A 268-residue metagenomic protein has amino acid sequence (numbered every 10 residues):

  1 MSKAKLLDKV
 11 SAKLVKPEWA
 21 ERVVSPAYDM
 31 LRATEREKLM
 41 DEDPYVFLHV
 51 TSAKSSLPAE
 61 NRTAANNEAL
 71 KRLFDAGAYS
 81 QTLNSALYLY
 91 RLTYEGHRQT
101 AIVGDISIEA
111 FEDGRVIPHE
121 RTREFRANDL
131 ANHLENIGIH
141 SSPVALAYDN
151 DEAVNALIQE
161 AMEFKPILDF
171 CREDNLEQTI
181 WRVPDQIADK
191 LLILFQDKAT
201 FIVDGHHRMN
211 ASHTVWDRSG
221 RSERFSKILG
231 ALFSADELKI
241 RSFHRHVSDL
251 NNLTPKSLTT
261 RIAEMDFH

Functional and structural regions predicted by a protein language model:
M1-H268: Surface-exposed, charge/polar-rich loops and edge strands
